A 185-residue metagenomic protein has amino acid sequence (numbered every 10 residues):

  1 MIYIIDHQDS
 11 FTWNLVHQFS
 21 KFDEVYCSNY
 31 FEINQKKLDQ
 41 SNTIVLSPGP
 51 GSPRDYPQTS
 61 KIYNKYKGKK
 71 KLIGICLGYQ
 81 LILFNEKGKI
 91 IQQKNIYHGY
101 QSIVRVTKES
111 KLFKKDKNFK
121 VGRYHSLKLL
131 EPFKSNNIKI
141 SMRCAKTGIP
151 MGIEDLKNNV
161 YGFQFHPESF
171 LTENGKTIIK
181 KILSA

Functional and structural regions predicted by a protein language model:
I2-K21: Short, charged N-terminal beta->alpha structural module
F11, L127-L130, S169-L171: Active-site environment of divalent metal-dependent phosphoester hydrolases
S20-K36: A short, well-structured beta->alpha microelement
E32-S41, F133-K134: Short amphipathic alpha-helix with an adjacent loop that forms part of the alpha/beta core around
T43-S110, K120, I179: Cysteine-nucleophile active-site neighborhood
C76, H125, H166: Histidine-centered divalent metal-coordination motifs
S110-K157: Catalytic beta-strand/loop cores that center a nucleophilic Ser/Cys/Thr and support acyl-enzyme chemistry
P167-A185: Acyltransferase
